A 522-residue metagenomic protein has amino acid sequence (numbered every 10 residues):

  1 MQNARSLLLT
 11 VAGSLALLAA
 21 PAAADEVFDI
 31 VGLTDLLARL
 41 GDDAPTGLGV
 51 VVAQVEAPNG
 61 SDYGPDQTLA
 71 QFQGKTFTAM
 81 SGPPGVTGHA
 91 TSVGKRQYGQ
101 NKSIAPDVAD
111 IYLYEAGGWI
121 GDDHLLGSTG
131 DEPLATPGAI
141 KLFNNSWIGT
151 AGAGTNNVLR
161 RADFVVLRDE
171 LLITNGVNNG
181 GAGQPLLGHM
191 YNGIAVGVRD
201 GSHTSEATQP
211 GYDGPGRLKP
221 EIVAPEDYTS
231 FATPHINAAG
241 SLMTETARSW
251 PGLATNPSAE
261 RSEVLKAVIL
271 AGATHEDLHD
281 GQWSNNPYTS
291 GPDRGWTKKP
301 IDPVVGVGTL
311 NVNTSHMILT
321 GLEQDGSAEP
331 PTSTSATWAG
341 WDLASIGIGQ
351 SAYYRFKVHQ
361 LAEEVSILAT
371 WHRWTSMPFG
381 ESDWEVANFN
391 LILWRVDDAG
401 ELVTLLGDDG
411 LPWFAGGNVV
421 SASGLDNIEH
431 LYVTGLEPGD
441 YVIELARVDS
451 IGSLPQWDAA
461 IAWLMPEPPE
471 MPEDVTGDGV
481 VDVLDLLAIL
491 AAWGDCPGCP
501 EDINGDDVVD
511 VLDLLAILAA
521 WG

Functional and structural regions predicted by a protein language model:
L9-L18: Bacterial N-terminal signal peptides
A24-L125, T136-L142, T150-T155, L167-L172 (+6 more regions): Subtilisin-like serine protease catalytic core
A57-D62, K102, G180, D200-S202 (+6 more regions): Acidic glycine-/aspartate-rich tracts in secreted/extracellular proteins
Y98-G99, N237-S249, A271, M317 (+2 more regions): Short glycine/serine- and small hydrophobic-enriched flexible loop segments
L125-P137, S249-N256, E260, D277-P300 (+2 more regions): Surface-exposed intrinsically disordered loops and tails
R261, K266, A352-Y354, S382-E385 (+3 more regions): C-terminal edge strands of extracellular/lumenal beta-sandwich accessory domains
P287-F389, R395, D458-P469: Secreted peptidase-domain scaffold signal
P466-G522: Cellulosome-associated attachment modules in secreted, modular CAZymes
